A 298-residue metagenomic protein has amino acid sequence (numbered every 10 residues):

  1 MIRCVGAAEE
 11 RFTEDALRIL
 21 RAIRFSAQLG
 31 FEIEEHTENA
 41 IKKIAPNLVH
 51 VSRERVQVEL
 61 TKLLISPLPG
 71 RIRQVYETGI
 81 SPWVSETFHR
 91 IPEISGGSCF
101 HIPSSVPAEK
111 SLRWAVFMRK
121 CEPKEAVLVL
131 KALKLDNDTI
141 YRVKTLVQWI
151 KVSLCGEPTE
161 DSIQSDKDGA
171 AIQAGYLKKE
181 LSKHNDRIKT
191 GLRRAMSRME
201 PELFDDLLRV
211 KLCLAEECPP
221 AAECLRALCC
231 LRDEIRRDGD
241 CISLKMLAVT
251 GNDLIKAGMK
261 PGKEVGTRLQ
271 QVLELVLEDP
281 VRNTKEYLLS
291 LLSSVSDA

Functional and structural regions predicted by a protein language model:
M1-T37, K43: Acidic, glycine- and histidine-enriched catalytic cores of nucleic acid- and nucleotide-handling enzymes, centered on
M1-V5, R24, L207, C213-A298: Charged substrate- and nucleic-acid-binding regions of tRNA-handling and nucleotidyl-transfer enzymes, centered on
D15, L20-I23, Q74-V75, V147 (+2 more regions): A residue-level signal for conserved active-site and pocket-lining positions in enzyme catalytic cores
L20, E54, P123-V127, L247-D253: A generic alpha-helix surface/boundary motif
I23-R24, K42, T61, V127-K134 (+3 more regions): Amphipathic alpha-helical segments within well-ordered protein domains
E38, K42, I72, H89 (+4 more regions): Short, well-structured alpha-helical segments
P46: Double-stranded RNA-binding/processing signature
V49-P220: Conserved, hydrophobic alpha-helical core segments of structured domains
